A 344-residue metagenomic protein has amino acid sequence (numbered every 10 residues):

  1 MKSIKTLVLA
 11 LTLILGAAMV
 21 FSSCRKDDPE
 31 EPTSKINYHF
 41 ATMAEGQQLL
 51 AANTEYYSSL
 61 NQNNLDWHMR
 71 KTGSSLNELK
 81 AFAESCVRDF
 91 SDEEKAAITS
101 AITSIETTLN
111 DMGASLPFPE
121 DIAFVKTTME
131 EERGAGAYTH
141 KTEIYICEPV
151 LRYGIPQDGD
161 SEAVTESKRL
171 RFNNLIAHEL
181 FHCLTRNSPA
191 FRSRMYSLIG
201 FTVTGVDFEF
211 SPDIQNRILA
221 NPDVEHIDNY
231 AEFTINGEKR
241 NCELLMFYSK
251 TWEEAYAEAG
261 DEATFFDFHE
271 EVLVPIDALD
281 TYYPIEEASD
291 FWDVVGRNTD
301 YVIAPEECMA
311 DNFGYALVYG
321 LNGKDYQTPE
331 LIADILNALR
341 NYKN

Functional and structural regions predicted by a protein language model:
M1-L11: Bacterial N-terminal signal peptides that target proteins for export
S3, I14-N37: Bacterial Sec-dependent N-terminal signal peptides
E31-T99: N-terminal mature-domain "stem" immediately C-terminal to a signal peptide or N-terminal signal-anchor/transmembrane
E78-P149: Auxiliary, metal-adjacent structural segments of Zn-dependent hydrolase domains
D92-S100, E166-R171, L175, D300-C308: Soluble non-cytosolic domains of exported or imported proteins
T127-A177, R186: Active-site scaffold of zinc-dependent metalloenzymes
S188-E271, E306-L331, L336-Y342: Post-HExxH zinc-binding segment in Zn-dependent metallohydrolases
A278-L321: Extracellular low-complexity, Gly/Ser/Thr-rich intrinsically disordered linkers and protease-sensitive activation/hinge
